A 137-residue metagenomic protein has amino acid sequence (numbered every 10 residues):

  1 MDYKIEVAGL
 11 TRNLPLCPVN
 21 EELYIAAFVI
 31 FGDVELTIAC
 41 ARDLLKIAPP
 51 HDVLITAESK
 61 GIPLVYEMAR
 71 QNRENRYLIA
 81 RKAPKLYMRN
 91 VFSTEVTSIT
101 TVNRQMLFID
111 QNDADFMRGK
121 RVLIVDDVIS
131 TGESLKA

Functional and structural regions predicted by a protein language model:
M1-H51: Active-site-facing substrate-recognition patch
I30-L36, I55, I99-N103: Short, flexible loop segments at the rims of nucleotide/cofactor-binding pockets, characterized by
H51-E58: Short glycine-rich phosphate-binding loop at a beta-alpha junction
E58-L64, T131: Gly/Ser/Thr-rich loops at beta-strand to alpha-helix junctions that form or flank small-molecule/cofactor-binding
L64-N72: Short Gly/Thr/Asp-enriched flexible loops that form oxyanion-binding sites at enzyme active sites
N75-V122: Short, glycine/charge-rich flexible loops or terminal/linker lids adjacent to PRPP-binding catalytic cores
D126-K136: Acidic, divalent-metal-coordinating active-site segment for phosphoryl/phosphodiester hydrolysis, typified by short
